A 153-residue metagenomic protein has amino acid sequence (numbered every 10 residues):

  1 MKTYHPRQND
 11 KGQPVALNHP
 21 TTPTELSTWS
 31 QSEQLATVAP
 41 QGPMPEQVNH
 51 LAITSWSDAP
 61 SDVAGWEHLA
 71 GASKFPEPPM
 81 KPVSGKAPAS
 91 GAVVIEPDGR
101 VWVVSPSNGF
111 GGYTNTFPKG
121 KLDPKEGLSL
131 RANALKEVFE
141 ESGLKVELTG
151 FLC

Functional and structural regions predicted by a protein language model:
M1-A59: N-terminal leader/capping segments at the start of a protein or of a new domain
K2-Y4, G143-C153: Active-site segment of metal-dependent pyrophosphate-handling enzymes, primarily the Nudix hydrolase catalytic core
P40-G91: Acidic, metal-coordinating catalytic segment for phosphate/diphosphate chemistry, firing primarily on the Nudix
I95, S107, E141-K145: Short hydrophobic alpha-helical module
E96-K136: Conserved Nudix-box catalytic region and its N-terminal flanking loop in Nudix hydrolases and closely related
